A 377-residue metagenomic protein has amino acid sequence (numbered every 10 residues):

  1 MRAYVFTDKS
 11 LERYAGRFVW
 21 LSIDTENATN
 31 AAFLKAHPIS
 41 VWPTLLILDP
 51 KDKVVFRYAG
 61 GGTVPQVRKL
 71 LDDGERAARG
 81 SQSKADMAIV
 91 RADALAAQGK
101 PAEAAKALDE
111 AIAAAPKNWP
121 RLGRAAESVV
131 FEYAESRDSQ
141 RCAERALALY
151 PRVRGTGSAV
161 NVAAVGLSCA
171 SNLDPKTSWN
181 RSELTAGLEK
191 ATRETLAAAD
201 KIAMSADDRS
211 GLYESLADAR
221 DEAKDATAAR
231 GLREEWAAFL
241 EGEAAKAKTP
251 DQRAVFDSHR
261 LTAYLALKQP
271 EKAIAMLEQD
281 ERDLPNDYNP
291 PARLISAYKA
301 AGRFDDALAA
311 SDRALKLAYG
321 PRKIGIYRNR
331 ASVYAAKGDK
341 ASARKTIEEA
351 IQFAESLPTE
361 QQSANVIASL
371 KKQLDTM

Functional and structural regions predicted by a protein language model:
R2-N30: Thiol-based oxidoreductase modules, predominantly thioredoxin-like and allied folds used for disulfide exchange
I39-G80: Non-catalytic, surface beta->alpha helical segment in thiol-disulfide oxidoreductase systems
M87, R91, A125-E132, V165-A170 (+5 more regions): Structural register within alpha-helical repeat arrays
Q98, Y133-R137, L173, A223 (+3 more regions): Structural motif corresponding to the intra-repeat A-B loop/turn of tetratricopeptide repeats
E103-I112, D138-V153, S178-D200, A228-E243 (+3 more regions): Alpha-helical repeat scaffolds
P116-K117, R154-S158, M204-D207, K248-D251 (+3 more regions): Short coil turns that delineate tetratricopeptide repeat
V130, D251-E271, A275-G325: Alpha-helical adaptor scaffolds
